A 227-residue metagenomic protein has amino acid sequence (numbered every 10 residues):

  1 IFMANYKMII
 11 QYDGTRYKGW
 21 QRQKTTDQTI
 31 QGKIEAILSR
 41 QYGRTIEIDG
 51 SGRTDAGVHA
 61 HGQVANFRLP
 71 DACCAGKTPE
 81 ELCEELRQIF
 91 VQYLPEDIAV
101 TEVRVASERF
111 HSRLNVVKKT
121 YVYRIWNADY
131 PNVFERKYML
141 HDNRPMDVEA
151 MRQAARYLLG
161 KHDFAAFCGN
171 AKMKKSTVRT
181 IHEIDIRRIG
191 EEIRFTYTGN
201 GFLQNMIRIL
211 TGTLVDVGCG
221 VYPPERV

Functional and structural regions predicted by a protein language model:
F2-V227: Structured-RNA-binding interfaces characteristic of tRNA pseudouridine synthases
